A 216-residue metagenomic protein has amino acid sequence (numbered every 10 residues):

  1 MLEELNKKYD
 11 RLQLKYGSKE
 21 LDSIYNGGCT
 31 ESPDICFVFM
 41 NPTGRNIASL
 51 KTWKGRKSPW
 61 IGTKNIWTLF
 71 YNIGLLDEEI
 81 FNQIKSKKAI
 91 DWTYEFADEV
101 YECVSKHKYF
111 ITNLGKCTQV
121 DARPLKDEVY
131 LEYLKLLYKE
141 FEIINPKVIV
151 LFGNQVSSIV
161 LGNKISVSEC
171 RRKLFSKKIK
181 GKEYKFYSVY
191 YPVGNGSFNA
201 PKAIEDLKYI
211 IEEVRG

Functional and structural regions predicted by a protein language model:
M1-V148, N154-S168, K185-F186, Y190-S197 (+1 more regions): A polyanion-binding, active-site-adjacent surface
N26, L174-K178: Short, surface-exposed beta-strand/loop micro-motifs that present aromatic residues
C170-R172: Catalytic phosphate/metal-binding cores of nucleic-acid and nucleotide-processing enzymes, i.e., regions that mediate
G196-K208: Ligand-binding pocket scaffold of soluble enzyme catalytic domains
Y209-G216: Charged phosphate-binding loop/patch that engages nucleotide di/tri-phosphates or the phosphate backbone of nucleic
